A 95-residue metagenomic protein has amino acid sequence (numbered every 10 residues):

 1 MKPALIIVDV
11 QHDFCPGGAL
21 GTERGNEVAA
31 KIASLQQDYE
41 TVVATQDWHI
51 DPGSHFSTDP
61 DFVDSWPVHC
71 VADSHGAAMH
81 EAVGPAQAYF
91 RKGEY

Functional and structural regions predicted by a protein language model:
M1-Y95: Active-site acidic carboxylates
